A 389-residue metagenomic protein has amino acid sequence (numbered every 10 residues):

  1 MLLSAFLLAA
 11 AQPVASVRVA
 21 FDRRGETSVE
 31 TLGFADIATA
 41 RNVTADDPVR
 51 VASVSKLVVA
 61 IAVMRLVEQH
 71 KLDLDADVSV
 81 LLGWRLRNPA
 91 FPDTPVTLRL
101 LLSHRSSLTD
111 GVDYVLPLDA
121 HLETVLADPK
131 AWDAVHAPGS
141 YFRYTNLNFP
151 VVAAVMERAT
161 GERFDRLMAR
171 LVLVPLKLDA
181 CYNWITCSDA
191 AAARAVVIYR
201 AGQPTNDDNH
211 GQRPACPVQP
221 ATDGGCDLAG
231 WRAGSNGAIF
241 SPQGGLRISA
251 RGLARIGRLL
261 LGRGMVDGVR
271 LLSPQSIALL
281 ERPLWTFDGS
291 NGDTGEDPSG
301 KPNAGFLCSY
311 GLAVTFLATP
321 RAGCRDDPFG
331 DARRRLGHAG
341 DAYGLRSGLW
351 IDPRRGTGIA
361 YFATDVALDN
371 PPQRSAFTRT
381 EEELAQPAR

Functional and structural regions predicted by a protein language model:
L3-P13: Bacterial Sec-dependent signal peptides at the C-terminal "C-region" and cleavage site
A11-P13, G340-Y343: Short loop/turn motifs at secondary-structure junctions and domain boundaries
Q12-V49, K71, E123, A127 (+2 more regions): Short, conserved catalytic-motif segment at the N-terminal edge
V14, T39-L100, V135-L147, S241-G244 (+1 more regions): Short active-site loop at a secondary-structure junction that contains or immediately precedes the catalytic residue(s)
V19, L100-S103, G348-W350, G358-F362: Structural recognition of the beta-strand scaffold that forms the well-ordered cores of secreted hydrolase catalytic
P89-R333: Short, surface-exposed loop or secondary-structure junction motifs that flank catalytic or metal-binding residues
G337, L345-R355: Short, surface-exposed beta-strand/loop micro-motifs that present aromatic residues
D365-F377: A short acidic/glycine-rich loop-to-helix N-cap element
